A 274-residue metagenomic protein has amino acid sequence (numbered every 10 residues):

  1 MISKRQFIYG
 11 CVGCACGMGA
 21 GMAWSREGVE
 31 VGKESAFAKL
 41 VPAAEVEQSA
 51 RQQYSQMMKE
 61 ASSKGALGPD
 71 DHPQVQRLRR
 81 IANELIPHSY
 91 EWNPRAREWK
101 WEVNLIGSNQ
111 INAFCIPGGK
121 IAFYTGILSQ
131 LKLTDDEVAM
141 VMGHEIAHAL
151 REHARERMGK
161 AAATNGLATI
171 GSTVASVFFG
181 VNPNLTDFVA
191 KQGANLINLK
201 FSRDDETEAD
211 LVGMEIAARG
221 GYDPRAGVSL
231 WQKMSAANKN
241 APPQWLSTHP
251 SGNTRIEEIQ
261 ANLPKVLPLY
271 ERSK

Functional and structural regions predicted by a protein language model:
M1-K274: A Zn2+-metalloprotease active-site environment signal
